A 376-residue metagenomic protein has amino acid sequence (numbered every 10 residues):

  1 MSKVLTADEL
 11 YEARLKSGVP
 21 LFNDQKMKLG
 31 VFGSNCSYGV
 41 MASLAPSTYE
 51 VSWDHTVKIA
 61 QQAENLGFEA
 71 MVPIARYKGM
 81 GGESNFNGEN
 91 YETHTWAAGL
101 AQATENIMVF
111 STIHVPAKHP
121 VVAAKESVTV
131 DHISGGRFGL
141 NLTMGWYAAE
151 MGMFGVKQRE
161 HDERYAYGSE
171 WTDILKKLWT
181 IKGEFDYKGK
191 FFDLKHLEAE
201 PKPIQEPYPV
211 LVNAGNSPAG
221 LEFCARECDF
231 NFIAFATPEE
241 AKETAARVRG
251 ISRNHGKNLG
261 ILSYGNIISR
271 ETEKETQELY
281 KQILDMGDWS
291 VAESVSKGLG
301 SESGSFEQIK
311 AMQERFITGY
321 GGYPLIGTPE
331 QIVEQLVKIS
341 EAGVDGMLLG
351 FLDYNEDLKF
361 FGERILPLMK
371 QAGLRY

Functional and structural regions predicted by a protein language model:
S2-A103, K188, K202-P209: N-terminal beta1-alpha1-beta2 module of alpha/beta enzyme domains
S2-N35, N65, F154, H161-P207 (+2 more regions): An alpha-helical appendage that flanks or caps ligand/catalytic pockets
L21-D24, Q61-N65, A97-E105, S127 (+4 more regions): Acidic (Asp/Glu)-rich catalytic clusters
M27-V31, M71-P73, V109-I113, F138-L142 (+4 more regions): Hydrophobic faces of well-ordered beta-strands that scaffold small-molecule active sites in alpha/beta enzyme cores
L29, A63, G67, L100 (+8 more regions): Conserved, mostly hydrophobic/aromatic
V40-D54, T112-V121, K157, Q205-P218 (+2 more regions): Active-site mouth loops of central-metabolism enzymes
E83-F110, Y167-W171, I251-K257, F361-Y376: Alpha-helix-loop-beta-strand connector modules within alpha/beta enzyme cores
E222-T237: A conserved active-site cap/scaffold subdomain adjacent to cofactor or substrate pockets
